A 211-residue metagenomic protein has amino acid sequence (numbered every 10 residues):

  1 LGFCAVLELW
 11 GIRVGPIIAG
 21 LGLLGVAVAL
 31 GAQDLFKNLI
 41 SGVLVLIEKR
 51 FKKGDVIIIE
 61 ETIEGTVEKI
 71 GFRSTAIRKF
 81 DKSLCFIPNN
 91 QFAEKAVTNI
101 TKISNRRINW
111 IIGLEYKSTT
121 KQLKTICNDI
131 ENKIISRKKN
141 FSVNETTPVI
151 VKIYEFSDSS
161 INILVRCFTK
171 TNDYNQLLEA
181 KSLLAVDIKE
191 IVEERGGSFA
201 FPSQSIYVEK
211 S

Functional and structural regions predicted by a protein language model:
L1-Q33, I40, L44: Hydrophobic alpha-helical transmembrane segments and their immediate juxtamembrane helical boundaries in integral
V6, G11, F36, G54 (+5 more regions): Residue-level signature of catalytic and energy-coupling elements of molecular machines, predominantly ATP/GTP-dependent
E8, V43-V143: Soluble accessory domains appended to multi-pass membrane transport proteins
I12, A19, L23, L35 (+5 more regions): Residue-level recognition of oxygen-bearing side chains
V26, I77, S211: Short Asp/Glu-rich motifs
T98-I100, R106-N109, Y116-S211: Solvent-exposed, non-transmembrane regulatory segments of membrane-associated proteins
